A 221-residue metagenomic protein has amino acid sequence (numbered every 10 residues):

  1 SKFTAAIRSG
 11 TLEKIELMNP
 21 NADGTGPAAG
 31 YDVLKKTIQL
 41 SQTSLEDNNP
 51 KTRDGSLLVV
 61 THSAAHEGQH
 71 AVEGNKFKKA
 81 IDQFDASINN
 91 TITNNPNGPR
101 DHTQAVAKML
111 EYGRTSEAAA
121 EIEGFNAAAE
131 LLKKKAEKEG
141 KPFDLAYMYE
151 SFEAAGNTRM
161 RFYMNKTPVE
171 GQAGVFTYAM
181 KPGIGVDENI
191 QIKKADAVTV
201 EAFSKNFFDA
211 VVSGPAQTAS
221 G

Functional and structural regions predicted by a protein language model:
F3-S56: Catalytic zinc-binding patch centered on the HExxH motif and its immediate surroundings that defines zinc-dependent
N21-T25, E46-L57, T91-P99, K134-P142: Intrinsically disordered, low-complexity coil segments
T25-A29, N48-N49, V72-E73, K79-Q83 (+1 more regions): Short catalytic/ligand-binding loop motif for oxyanion handling, primarily in non-cytosolic enzymes, centered on
K36, V59-S63, A118: Residue-level detector of short, conserved catalytic/binding motifs and their immediate flanks
S56-E73: Short alpha-helix carrying the canonical HExxH Zn2+-binding catalytic motif
L58, G74-G113: Post-HEXXH active-site segment of zinc metalloproteases
Q69-K78, F125-K133: Sec-exported extracytoplasmic/periplasmic mature domains
V106, L110-E117, E121-G221: Long, well-structured alpha-helical subdomains associated with metal-dependent extracellular/ecto-lumenal hydrolases
